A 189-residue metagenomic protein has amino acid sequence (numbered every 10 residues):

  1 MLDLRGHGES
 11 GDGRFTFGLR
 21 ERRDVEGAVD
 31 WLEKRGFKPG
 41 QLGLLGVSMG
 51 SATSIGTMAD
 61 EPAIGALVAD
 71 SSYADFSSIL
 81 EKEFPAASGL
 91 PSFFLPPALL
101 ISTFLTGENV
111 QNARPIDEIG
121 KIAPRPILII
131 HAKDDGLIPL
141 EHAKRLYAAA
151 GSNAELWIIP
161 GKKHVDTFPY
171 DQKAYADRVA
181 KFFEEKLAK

Functional and structural regions predicted by a protein language model:
M1-G11: Conserved alpha/beta-hydrolase
F15-G36: Alpha/beta-hydrolase active-site loop
G36-S48: Alpha/beta-hydrolase fold nucleophile elbow
G56-Q111, G120: Hydrolase active-site cap/lid region
P115, P139-A148: Short alpha-helix in the alpha/beta-hydrolase fold that links the catalytic acid
I122-A123, L128-H131, D135: Short beta-strand/loop motif that positions the catalytic acidic residue of the alpha/beta-hydrolase fold
Y147-V165: Catalytic histidine neighborhood in serine/cysteine hydrolases with alpha/beta-hydrolase-type architecture
Y170-K189: Catalytic active-site module of serine/aspartate enzymes centered on a nucleophile-bearing elbow/loop
